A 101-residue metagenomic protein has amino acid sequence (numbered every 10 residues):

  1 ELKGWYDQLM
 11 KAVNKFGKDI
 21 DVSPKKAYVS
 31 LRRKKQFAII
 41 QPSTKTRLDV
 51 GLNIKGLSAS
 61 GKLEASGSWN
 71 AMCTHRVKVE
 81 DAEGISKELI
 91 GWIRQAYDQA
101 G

Functional and structural regions predicted by a protein language model:
E1-G101: Charge-dense, helix-prone N-terminal extensions
